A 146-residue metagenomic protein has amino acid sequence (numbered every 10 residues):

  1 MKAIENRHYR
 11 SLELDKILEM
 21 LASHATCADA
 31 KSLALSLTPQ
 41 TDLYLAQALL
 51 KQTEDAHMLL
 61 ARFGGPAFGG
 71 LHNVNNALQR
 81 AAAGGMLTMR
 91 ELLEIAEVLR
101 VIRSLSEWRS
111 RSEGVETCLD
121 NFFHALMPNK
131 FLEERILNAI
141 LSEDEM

Functional and structural regions predicted by a protein language model:
M1-E145: Conserved amphipathic alpha-helical "coupling/scaffold" segments that transmit conformational changes between domains
